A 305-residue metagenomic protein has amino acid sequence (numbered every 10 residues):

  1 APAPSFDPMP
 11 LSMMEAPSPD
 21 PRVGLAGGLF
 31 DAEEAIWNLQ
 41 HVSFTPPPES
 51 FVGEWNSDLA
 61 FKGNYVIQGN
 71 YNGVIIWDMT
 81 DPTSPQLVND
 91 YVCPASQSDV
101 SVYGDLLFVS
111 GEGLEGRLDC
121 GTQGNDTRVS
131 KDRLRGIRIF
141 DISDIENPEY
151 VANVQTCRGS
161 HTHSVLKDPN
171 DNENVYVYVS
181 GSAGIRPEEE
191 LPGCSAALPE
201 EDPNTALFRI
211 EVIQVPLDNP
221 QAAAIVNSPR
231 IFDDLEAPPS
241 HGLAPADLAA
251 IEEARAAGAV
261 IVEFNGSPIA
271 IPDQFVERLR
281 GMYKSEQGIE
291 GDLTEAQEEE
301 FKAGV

Functional and structural regions predicted by a protein language model:
A1-V305: Feature marking well-ordered beta-strand scaffolds used for ligand recognition
